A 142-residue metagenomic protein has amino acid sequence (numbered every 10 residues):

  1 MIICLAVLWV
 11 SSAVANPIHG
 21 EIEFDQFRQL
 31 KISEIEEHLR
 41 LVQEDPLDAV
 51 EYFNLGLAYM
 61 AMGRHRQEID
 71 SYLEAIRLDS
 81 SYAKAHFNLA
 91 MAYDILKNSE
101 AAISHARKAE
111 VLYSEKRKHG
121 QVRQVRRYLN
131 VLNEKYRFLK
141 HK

Functional and structural regions predicted by a protein language model:
R40-E44, L73-R77, V111: Conserved structural position within tetratricopeptide repeats
A61, I95, Y128-V131, K135: Register position in tetratricopeptide repeats
